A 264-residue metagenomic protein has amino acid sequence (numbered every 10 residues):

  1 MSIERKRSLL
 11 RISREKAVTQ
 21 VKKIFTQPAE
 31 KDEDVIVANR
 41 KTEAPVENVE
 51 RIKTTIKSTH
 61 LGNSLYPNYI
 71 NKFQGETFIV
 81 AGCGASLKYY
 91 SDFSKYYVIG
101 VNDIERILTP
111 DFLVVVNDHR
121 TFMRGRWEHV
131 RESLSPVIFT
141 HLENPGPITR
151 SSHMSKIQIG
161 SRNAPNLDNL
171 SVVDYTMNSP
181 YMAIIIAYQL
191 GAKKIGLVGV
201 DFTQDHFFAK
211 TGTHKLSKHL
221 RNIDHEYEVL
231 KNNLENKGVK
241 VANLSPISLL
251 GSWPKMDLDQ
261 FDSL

Functional and structural regions predicted by a protein language model:
I3-I12, T19-L264: Metal-ion/cofactor- or nucleotide/acyl-coenzyme-handling active-site neighborhoods
